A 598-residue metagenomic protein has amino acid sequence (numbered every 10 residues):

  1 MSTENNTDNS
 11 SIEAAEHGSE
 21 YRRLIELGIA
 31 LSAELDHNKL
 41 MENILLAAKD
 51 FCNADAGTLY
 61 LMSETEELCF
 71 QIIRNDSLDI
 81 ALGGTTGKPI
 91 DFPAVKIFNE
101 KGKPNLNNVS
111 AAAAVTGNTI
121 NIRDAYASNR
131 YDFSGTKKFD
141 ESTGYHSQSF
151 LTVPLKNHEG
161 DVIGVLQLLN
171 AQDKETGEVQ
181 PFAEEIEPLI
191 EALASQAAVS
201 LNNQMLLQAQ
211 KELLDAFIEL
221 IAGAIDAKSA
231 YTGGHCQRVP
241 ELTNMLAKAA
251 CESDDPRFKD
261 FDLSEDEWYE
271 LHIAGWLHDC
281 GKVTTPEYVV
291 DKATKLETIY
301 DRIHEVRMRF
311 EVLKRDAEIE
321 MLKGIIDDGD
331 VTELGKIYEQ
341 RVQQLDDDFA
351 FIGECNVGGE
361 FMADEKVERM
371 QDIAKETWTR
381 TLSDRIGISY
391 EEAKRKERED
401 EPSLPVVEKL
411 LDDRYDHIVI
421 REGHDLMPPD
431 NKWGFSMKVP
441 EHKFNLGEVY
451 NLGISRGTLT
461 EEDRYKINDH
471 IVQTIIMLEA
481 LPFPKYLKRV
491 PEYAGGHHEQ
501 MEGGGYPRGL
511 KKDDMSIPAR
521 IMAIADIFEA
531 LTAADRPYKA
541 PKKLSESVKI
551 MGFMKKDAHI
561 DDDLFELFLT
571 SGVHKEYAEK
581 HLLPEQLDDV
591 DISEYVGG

Functional and structural regions predicted by a protein language model:
M1-N43, D50-F51, I72, L206-L220 (+1 more regions): Signal-transmission linkers at sensory-effector interfaces
S2-E16, F133, E141, H146 (+4 more regions): Regulatory loop-to-helix N-cap segments in sensory/regulatory domains that couple ligand/signal detection
A33-G84, K103-V109, T116, T232-G233 (+3 more regions): Helix-loop-beta substructure at the N-terminus of cytosolic sensory domains that couple signal/ligand detection
T58-P104, A127-S128, L166, W276 (+8 more regions): GAF sensory/regulatory domain recognition with acknowledged cross-activation on helical regulatory dimers
C69, N105-A111, N118-T119, R123-S149 (+2 more regions): Signal-transducing coupling segments at domain and membrane junctions
V115-T119, V165-L166, P188-Q208, A224 (+4 more regions): Signal-transmission/dimerization alpha-helices at domain junctions
Q148-G164: A short, aliphatic-rich beta-strand micro-motif
P181-E185, I221, D291-I319, F435-S436 (+3 more regions): Divalent-cation-assisted or electrostatically stabilized phosphate/pyrophosphate-binding catalytic cores
